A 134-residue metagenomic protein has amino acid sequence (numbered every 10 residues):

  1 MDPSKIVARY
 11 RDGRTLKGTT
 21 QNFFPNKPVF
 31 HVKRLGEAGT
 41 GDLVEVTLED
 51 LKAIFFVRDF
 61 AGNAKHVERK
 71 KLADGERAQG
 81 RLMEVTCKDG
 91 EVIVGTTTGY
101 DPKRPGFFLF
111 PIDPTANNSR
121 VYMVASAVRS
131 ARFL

Functional and structural regions predicted by a protein language model:
M1-L134: Conserved RNA-binding domains used in RNP assembly and mRNA/RNA metabolism
